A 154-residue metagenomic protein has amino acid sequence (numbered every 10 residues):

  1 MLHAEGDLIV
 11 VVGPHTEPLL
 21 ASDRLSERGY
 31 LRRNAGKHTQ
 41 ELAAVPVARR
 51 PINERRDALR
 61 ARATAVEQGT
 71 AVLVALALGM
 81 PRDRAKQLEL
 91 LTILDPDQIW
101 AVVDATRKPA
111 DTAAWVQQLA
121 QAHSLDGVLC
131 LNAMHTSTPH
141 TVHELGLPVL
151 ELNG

Functional and structural regions predicted by a protein language model:
M1-Q68: Extended, compositionally biased accessory segments flanking or bridging domains
T39-I52, E67-R82, Q98-D104: Acidic/glycine-enriched edge-of-secondary-structure segments
A61, L76-G154: Conserved catalytic-core segment of NTP-binding enzymes
